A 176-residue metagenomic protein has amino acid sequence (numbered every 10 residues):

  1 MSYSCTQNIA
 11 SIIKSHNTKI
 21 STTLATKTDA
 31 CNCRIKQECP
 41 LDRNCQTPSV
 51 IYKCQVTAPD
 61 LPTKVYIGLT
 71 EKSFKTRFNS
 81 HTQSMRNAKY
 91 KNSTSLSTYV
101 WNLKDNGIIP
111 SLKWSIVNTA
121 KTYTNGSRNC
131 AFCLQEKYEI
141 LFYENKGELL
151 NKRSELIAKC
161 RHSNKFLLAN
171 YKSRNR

Functional and structural regions predicted by a protein language model:
M1-R176: Charged structural interfaces that engage phosphate-rich ligands and support phosphoryl-transfer chemistry
